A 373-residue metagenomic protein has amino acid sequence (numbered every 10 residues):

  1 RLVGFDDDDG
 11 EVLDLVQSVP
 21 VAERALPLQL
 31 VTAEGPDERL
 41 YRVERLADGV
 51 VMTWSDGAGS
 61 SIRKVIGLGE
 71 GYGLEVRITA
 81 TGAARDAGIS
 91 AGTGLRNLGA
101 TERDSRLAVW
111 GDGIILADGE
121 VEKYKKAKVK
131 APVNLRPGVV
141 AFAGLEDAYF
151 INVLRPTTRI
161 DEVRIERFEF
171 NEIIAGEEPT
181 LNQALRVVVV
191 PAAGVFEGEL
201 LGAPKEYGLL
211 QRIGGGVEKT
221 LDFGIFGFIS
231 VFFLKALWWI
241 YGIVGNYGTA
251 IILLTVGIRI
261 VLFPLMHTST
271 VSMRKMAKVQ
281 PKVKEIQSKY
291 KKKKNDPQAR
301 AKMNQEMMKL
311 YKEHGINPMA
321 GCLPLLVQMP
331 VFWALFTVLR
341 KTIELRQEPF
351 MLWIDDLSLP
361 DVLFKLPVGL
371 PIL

Functional and structural regions predicted by a protein language model:
R1-K219: Soluble non-transmembrane domains of integral membrane proteins
V76-T79, A100-R103, E146, N182 (+1 more regions): Helix-loop-helix
